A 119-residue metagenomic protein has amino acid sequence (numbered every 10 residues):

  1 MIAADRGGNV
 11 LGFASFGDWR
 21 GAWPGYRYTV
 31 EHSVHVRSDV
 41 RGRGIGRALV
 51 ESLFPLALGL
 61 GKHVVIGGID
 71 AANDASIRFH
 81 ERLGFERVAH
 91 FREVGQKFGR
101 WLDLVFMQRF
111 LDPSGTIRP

Functional and structural regions predicted by a protein language model:
M1-D39, V50, F110-D112: Acetyl-CoA-dependent GNAT
S15-G21, I66-I69, E81, E86-D103 (+1 more regions): Conserved catalytic-core motifs of GNAT/GCN5-like acyltransferases
R41, G67-I77: Conserved beta-strand-loop-alpha-helix junction that forms the acyl-donor binding cleft
G42-V50, A57: Glycine-rich acyl-CoA binding loop
G44-G46, N73, G99: Conserved G/P- and acidic residue-centered "switch" motifs that form tight phosphate/ATP-binding loops in soluble
A57-I69: Conserved GNAT acetyl-CoA-binding A-motif
P113-P119: Acidic/histidine-enriched, glycine/proline-rich intrinsically disordered or flexible terminal extensions
